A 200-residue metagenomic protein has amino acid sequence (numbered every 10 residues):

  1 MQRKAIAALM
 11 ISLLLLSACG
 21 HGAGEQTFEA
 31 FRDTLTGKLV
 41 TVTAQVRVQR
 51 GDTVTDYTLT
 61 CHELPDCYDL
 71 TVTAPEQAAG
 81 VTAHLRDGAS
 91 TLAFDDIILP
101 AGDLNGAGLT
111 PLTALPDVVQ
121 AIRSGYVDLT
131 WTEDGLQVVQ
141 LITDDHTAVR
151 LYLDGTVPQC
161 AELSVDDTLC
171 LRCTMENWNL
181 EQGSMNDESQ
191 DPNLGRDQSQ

Functional and structural regions predicted by a protein language model:
M1-S17: Sec-dependent bacterial lipoprotein signal peptides
L15-L64, W178-Q200: N-terminal leader/targeting segments and the immediate start of mature chains
D33, L59-E63, A83-H84, G125-D134 (+1 more regions): Short, exposed beta-strand/loop patches in secreted or surface proteins that constitute
L35, L92-H146: Flexible, processing/modification-adjacent segments and terminal tails in exported/periplasmic/extracellular proteins
V40-V46, T53-V72, V81, S90 (+3 more regions): One face of beta-strands
R47-T53, D69-A79, A114-S124, V138-D144 (+1 more regions): Short, solvent-exposed secondary-structure boundary motifs
H62-P116, T168-L171: An acidic-aromatic
D69-A74, V127-Q200: Gly/Pro-enriched, hydrophobic low-complexity segments that function as extracytoplasmic propeptides/linkers
